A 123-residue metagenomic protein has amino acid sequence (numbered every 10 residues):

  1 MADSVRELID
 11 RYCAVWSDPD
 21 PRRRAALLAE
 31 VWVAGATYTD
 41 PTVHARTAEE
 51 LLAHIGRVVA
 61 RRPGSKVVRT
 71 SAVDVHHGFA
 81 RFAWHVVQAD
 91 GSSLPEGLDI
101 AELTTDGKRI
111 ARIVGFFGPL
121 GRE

Functional and structural regions predicted by a protein language model:
M1-R6, Q88-S92: Generic structural signal for short, solvent-exposed loop/turn connectors between secondary structure elements
A2-V31: Short acidic-aromatic low-complexity motifs
R6, D10, E49-L52, G56 (+1 more regions): Generic alpha-helical structural signal
Y12, W32, Y38, F116-F117: Aromatic side chains
V15, Y38-P41, Q88: A general structural-boundary detector
R22-G78: A solvent-exposed, acidic/Ser-Thr-rich amphipathic alpha-helical stretch
V58-E123: A beta-strand edge to alpha-helix "cap/lid" segment located at domain peripheries
